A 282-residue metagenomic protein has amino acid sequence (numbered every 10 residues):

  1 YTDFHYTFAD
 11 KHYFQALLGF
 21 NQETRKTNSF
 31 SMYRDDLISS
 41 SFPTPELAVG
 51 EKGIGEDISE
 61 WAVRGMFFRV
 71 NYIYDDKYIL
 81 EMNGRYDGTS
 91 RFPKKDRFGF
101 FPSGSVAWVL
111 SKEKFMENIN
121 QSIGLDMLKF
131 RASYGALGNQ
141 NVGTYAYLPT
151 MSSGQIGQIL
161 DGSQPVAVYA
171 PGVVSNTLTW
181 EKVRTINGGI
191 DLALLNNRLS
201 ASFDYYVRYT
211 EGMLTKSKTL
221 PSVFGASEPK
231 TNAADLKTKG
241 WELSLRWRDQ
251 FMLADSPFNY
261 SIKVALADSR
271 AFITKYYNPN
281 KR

Functional and structural regions predicted by a protein language model:
Y1-R282: Extracellular/periplasmic, surface-exposed regions of secreted and cell-surface proteins
